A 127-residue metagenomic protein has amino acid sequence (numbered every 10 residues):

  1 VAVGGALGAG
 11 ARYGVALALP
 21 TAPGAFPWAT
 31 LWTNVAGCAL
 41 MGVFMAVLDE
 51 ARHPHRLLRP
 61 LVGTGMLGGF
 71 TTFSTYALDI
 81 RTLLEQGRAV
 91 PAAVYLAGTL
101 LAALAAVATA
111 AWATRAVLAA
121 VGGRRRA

Functional and structural regions predicted by a protein language model:
V1-A127: Membrane-interface helix-loop junctions in multi-pass transporters/channels
